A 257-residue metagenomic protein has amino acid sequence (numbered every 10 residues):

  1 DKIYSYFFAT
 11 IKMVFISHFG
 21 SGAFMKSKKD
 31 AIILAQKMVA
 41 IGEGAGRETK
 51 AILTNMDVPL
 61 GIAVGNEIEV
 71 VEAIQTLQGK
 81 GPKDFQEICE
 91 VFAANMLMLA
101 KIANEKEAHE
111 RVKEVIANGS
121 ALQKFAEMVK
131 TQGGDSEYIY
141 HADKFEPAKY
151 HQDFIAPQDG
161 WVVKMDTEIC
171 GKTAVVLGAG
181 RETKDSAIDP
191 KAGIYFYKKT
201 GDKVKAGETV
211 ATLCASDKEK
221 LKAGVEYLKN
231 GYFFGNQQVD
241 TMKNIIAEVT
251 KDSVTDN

Functional and structural regions predicted by a protein language model:
D1-S5: Phosphate/pyrophosphate-binding betaalpha-module
F7-N257: Well-ordered secondary-structure scaffolds
